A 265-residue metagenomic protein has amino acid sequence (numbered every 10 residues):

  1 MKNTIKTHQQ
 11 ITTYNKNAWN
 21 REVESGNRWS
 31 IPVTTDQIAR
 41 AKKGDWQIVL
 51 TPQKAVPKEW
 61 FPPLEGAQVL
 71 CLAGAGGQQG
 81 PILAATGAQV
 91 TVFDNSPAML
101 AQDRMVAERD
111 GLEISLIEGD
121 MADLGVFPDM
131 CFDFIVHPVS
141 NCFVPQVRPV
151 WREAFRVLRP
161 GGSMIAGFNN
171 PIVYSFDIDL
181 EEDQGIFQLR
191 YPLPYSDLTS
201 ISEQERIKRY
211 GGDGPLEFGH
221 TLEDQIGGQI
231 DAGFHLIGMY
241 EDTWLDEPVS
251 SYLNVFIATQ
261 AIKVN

Functional and structural regions predicted by a protein language model:
P32-A67: Conserved alpha-helix/loop element of class I SAM-dependent methyltransferases that forms part of the SAM/SAH-binding
P62, A67-D123: Class I SAM-dependent methyltransferase SAM/SAH-binding core
A122-I135: A short acidic, Gly/Pro-enriched loop at the edge of an enzyme's catalytic core that lines a small-molecule cofactor
D133-R148: A short SAM/SAH-binding and catalytic strip from SAM-dependent methyltransferases
R148-S163: A short glycine-rich, Lys/Arg-flanked "PGG" loop and its adjoining helix->strand segment in the class I
S163-E203: Conserved class I S-adenosyl-L-methionine
L216-M239: Short alpha-helix
A232-F234, P248-N265: Core SAM-dependent methyltransferase catalytic element
